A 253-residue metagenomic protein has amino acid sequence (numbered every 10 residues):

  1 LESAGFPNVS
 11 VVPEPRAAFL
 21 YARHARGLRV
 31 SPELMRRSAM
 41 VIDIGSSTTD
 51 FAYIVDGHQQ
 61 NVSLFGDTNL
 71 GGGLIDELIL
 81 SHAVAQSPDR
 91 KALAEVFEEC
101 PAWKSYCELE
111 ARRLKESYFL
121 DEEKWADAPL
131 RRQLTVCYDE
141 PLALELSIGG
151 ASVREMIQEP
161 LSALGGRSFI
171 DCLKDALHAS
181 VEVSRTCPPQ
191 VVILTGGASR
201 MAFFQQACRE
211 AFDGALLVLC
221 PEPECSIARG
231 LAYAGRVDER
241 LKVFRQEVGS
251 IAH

Functional and structural regions predicted by a protein language model:
L1-V41, E110, E116-R132: Nucleotide/phosphate-binding catalytic cleft detector across ATP-hydrolyzing and phosphate-transferring enzymes
A4-A17, Q206-A232: Conserved phosphate-binding/catalytic loops in two-lobed NTP-binding clefts
F6, L74-Q206: Gly/charged contiguous loops adjacent to phosphate- or pyrophosphate-bearing nucleotide/cofactor binding elements
A18-L20, T48-T49, A198-F203, S226-I227: Flexible loop/turn segments at secondary-structure boundaries
G27-N61: Gly/Thr-rich phosphate-binding beta-strand-loop-beta motif of the actin/hexokinase/Hsp70
Q60-N69, A94-V96, G214-L219: Short beta-alpha connecting loops at secondary-structure transitions that line or flank enzyme active sites
S81, A85, D89, E210 (+2 more regions): Short, well-ordered loop/turn and helix-capping segments at boundaries between secondary-structure elements and domains
R90-Y106, D121, P221-E222, S226-H253: Acidic, glycine/GT-rich loop-and beta-edge segments that sit at the periphery of enzyme/chaperone cores
